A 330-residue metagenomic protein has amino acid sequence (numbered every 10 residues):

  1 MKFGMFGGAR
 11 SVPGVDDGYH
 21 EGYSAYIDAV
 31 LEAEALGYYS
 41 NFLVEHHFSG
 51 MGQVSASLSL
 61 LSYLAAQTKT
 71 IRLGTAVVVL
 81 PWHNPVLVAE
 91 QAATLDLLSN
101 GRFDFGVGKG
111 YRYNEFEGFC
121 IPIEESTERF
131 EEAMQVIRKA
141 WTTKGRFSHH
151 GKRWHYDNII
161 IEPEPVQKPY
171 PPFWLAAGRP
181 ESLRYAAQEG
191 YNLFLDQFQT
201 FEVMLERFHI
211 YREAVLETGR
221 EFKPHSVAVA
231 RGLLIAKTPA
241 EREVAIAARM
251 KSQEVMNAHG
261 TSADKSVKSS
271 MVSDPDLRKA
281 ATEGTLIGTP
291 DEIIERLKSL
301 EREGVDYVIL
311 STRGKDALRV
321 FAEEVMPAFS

Functional and structural regions predicted by a protein language model:
M1-L73, K168-P171: N-terminal beta1-alpha1-beta2 module of alpha/beta enzyme domains
K2-E21, P81-H149, L193-F194, Q199-V203 (+3 more regions): Flexible, glycine-rich active-site loops centered on histidine and acidic residues that chelate a metal or position
F3-G7, N41-L43, L73-T75, F103-V107 (+4 more regions): Hydrophobic faces of well-ordered beta-strands that scaffold small-molecule active sites in alpha/beta enzyme cores
M5-G7, T127-I161, E202-E303, S330: An alpha-helical appendage that flanks or caps ligand/catalytic pockets
A9-Y23, V78-V86, Q167-A177, L233-A236 (+1 more regions): Active-site mouth loops of central-metabolism enzymes
H20-E32, Q91, A177-R184, T289-S299: Short, acidic/polar
E34, L61-K69, A92, D96-F103 (+3 more regions): Acidic (Asp/Glu)-rich catalytic clusters
G37, E45, L64, L95 (+8 more regions): Conserved, mostly hydrophobic/aromatic
